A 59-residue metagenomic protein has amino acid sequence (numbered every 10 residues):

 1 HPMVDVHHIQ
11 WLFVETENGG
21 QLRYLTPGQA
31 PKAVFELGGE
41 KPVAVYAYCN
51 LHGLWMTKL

Functional and structural regions predicted by a protein language model:
H1-V4: Short amphipathic, basic-aromatic surface patches that mediate peripheral association with negatively charged
H8-G19: Extended low-complexity, serine/threonine- and proline-enriched intrinsically disordered segments
T16-N18, L37-P42: A short, structured loop/turn motif at beta-sheet edges
Q21-R23: A short linear hydrophobic-aromatic micro-motif
L25-A30: Short proline/glycine- and polar residue-rich coil/turn motifs
P31-F35: Short strand-edge motifs at loop-to-beta-strand transitions and within beta-strands of extracellular beta-rich domains
K41-L51: Short, aromatic- and glycine-rich surface loops/edge beta-strands on solvent-exposed regions
N50-K58: Short acidic/polar inter-strand loop motif in beta-rich domains
